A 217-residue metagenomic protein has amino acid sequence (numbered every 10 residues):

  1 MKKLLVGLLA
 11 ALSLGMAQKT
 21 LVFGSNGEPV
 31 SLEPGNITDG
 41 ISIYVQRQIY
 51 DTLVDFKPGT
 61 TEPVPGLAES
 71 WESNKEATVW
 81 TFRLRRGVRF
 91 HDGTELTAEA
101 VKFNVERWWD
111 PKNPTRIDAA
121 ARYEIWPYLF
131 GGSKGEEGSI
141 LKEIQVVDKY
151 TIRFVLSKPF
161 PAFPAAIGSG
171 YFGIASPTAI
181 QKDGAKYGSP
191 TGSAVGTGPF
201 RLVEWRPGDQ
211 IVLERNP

Functional and structural regions predicted by a protein language model:
M1-L4: Positively charged n-region of N-terminal signal peptides that target proteins for export
V6-A17: Hydrophobic h-region of N-terminal signal peptides that target proteins for export in Gram-negative bacteria
K19-G27, E69, V79-T81, V101-N104 (+3 more regions): Short, well-ordered beta-strand elements
G24-K75, S193-V195: N-terminal lobe/hinge region of extracytoplasmic solute-binding protein
E28-I43, L67, T94, R116 (+2 more regions): A structural "hinge/loop" feature
E69-A119, R153: Aromatic- and charge-enriched surface segment that lines or borders ligand/interaction sites
R83, K102, I117-A179, E204-R206: Surface-exposed binding/hinge segments that line and control ligand-binding clefts or catalytic entry sites
S193-P217: Bilobed "Venus flytrap"/periplasmic-binding protein-like clamshell domains and structurally analogous long
